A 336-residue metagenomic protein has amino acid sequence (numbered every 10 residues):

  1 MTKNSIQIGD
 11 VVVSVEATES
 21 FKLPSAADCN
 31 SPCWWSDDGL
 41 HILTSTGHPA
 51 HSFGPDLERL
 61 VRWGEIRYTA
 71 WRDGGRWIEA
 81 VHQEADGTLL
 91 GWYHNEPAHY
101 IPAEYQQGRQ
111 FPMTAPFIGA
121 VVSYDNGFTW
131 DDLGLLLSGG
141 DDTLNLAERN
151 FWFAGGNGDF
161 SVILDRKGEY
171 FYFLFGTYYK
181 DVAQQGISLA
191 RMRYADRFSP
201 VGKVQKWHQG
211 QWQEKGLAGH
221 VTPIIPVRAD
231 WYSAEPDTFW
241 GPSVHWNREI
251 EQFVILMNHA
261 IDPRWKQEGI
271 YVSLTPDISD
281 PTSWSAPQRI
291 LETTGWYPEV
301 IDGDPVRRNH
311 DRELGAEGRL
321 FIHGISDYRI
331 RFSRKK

Functional and structural regions predicted by a protein language model:
M1-I78, H82-F151, R166-D237, N247-G295 (+1 more regions): Beta-rich carbohydrate-recognition and catalytic domains
H82, S161-I163, S243-H245, I301: Conserved beta-strand position repeated across blades of beta-propeller domains
G156-L164, E235-W240: A Trp-anchored, charged/polar loop motif used as the substrate-binding/catalytic surface of acyl/ester-handling
